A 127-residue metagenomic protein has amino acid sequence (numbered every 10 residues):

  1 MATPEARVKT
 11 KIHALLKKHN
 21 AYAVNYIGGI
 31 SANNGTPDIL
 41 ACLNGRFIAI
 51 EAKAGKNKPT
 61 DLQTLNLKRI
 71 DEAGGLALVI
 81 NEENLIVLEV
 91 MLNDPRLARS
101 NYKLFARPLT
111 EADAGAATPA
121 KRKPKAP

Functional and structural regions predicted by a protein language model:
M1-P127: Catalytic phosphate/metal-binding cores of nucleic-acid and nucleotide-processing enzymes, i.e., regions that mediate
